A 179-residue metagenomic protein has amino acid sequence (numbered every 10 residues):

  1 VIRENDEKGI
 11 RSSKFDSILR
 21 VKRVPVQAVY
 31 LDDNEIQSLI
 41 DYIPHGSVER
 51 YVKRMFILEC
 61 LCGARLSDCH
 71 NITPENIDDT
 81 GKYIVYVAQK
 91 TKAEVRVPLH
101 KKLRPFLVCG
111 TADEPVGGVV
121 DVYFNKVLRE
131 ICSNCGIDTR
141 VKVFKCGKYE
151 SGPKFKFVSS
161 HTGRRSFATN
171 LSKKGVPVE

Functional and structural regions predicted by a protein language model:
V1: Short, Lys/Arg-enriched alpha-helical recognition elements, typified by the DNA-recognition helix
E4-K14, C135-V143: Surface-exposed helix-capping loop/turn segments at secondary-structure junctions
I10-L66, H70, V120-Y123: Basic, Lys/Arg- and aromatic-enriched nucleic-acid-binding interface segment
S17-R20, P25, D33-E35, C62 (+1 more regions): Conserved tyrosine-mediated DNA breakage-rejoining catalytic core shared by Y-recombinases
P25, V52, T80, A93 (+3 more regions): Exposed loop/turn and edge beta-strand positions of beta-sandwich/beta-sheet ligand-binding modules
D41-H45, E75, P105, I137: Conserved helix-loop functional segments at active or binding sites
H45-G46, D113-E114, R129-V178: Short, basic (Lys/Arg/His-rich) helix/loop patches that form interaction surfaces in the mid-to-C-terminal regions
